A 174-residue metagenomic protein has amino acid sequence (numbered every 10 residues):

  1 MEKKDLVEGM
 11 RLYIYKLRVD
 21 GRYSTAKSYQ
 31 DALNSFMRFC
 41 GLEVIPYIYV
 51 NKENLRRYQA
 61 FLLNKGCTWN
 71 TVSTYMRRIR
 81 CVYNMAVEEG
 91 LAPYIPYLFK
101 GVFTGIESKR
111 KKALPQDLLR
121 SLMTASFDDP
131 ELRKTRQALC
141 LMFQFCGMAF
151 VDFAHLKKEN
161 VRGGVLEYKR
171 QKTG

Functional and structural regions predicted by a protein language model:
M1-K65: Basic/aromatic-enriched alpha-helical hairpins
Y29, Y75, L132-R136: Short, leucine-enriched amphipathic alpha-helices that occur as contiguous helical runs
S35-F36, N64-L98, M148: N-terminal DNA-binding recognition helix of tyrosine site-specific recombinases/integrases
E53-R56, R77, R120: Surface-exposed alpha-helical interface segments used for non-catalytic interactions
N64, E88, S121-D128, E159: Conserved helix-loop functional segments at active or binding sites
Y97-F150, A154: Basic, Lys/Arg- and aromatic-enriched nucleic-acid-binding interface segment
H155-G174: Conserved tyrosine-mediated DNA breakage-rejoining catalytic core shared by Y-recombinases
